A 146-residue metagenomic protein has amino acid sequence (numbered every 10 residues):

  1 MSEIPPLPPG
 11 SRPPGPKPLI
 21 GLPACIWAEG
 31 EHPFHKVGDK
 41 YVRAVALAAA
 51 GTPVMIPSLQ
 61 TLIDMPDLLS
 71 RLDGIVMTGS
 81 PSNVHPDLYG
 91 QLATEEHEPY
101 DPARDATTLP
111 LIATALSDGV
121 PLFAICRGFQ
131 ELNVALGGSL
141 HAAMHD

Functional and structural regions predicted by a protein language model:
M1-F123, N133-H141, H145-D146: N-terminal beta1-alpha1 cap of cysteine-dependent amidohydrolase-like domains
C126: Conserved G/P- and acidic residue-centered "switch" motifs that form tight phosphate/ATP-binding loops in soluble
F129: The feature captures the ABC ATPase H-loop/switch
